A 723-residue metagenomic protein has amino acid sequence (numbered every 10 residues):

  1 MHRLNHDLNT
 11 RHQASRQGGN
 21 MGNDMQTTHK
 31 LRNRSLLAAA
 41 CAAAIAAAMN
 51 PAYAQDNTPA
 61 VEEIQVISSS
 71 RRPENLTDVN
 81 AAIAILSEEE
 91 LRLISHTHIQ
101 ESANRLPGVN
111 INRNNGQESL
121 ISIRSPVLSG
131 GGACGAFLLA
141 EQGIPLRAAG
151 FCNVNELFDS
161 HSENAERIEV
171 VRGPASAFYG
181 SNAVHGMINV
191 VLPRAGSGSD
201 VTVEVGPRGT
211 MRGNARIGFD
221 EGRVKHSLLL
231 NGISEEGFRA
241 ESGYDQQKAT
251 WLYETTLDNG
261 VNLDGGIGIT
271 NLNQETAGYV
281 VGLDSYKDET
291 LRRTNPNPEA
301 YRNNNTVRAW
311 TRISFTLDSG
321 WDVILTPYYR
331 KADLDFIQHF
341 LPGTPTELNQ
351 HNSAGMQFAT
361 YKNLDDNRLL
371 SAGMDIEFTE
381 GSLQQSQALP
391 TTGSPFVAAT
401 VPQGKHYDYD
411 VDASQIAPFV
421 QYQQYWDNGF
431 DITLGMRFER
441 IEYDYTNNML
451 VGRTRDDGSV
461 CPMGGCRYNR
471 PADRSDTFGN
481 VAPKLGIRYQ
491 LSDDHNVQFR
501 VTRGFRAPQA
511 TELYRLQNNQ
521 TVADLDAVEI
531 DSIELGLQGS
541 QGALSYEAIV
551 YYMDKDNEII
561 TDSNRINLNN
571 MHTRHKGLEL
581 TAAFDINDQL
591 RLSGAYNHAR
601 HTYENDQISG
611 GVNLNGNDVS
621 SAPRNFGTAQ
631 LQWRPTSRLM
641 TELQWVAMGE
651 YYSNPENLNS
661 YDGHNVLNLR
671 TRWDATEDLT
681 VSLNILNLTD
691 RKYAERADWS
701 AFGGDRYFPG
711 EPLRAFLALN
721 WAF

Functional and structural regions predicted by a protein language model:
E63, Y551, L592, A647-N654 (+1 more regions): C-terminal beta-signal and adjacent terminal beta-strands/loops of Gram-negative outer-membrane beta-barrel proteins
Q100-I144: Extracytoplasmic beta-strand/coil segments of soluble accessory domains associated with Gram-negative outer-membrane
A136, A175, M187, V191-F219 (+3 more regions): Short strand-turn segments of transmembrane beta-barrel domains in outer membranes, especially the first one or two
I144-R172, V191-L192: Short acidic/polar hinge/loop motifs at secondary-structure boundaries that mediate gating or recognition
P207-S234, R239-A277, P298-D322, L364 (+3 more regions): Transmembrane beta-barrel wall of Gram-negative outer-membrane proteins
N214, R223-K225, G320-Q338, Q490 (+4 more regions): Membrane-embedded beta-barrel scaffold of Gram-negative outer-membrane proteins
D366, N428, I432, R440 (+5 more regions): Gram-negative outer-membrane beta-barrel transporters
E380-A399, E442-R467, S475, R488-Y489 (+6 more regions): Surface-exposed extracellular loop regions of Gram-negative outer-membrane beta-barrel proteins, predominantly
